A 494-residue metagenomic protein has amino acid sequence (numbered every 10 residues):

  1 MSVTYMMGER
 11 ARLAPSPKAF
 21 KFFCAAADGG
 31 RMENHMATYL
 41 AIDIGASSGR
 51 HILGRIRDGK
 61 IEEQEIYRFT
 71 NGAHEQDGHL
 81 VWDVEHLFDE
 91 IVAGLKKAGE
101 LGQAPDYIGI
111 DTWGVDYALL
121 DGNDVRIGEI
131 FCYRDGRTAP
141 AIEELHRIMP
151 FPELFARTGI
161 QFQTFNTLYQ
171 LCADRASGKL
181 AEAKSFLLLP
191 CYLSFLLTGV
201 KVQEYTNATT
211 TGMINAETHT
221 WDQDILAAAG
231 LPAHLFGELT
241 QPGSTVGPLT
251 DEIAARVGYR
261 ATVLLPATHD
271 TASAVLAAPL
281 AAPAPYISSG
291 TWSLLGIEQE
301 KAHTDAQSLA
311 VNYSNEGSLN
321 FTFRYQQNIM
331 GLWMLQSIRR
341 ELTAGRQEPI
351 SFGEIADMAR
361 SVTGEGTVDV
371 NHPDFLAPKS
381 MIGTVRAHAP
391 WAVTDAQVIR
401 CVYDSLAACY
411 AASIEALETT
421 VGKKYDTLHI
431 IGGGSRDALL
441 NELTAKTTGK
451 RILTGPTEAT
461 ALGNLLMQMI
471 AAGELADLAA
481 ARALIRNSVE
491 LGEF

Functional and structural regions predicted by a protein language model:
V3, M7, A11-L13, P17-G128 (+2 more regions): N-terminal glycine/serine-rich phosphate-binding loop of ATP-dependent small-molecule kinases, especially carbohydrate
L40-A41, A139, H146-T158, Y169-L188 (+7 more regions): Active-site core segments that coordinate phosphate-bearing ligands/cofactors across diverse enzyme families
Q76, G99-C132, T158-F165, S194-N215 (+1 more regions): Short beta-strand-loop/turn "lid" adjacent to the catalytic site in phosphate-handling enzymes
L80-F88, I160, T164, L239-G243 (+2 more regions): Short acidic-aromatic active-site loops that bind/stabilize oxyanions
A104-T112, S185, E238, T420-G432: Short glycine-rich phosphate-binding loop at a beta-alpha junction
D111-V115, P242-G243, S289-W292, T427-S435: Glycine-rich beta-strand-to-loop/alpha-helix junction loops that act as flexible
D135: Carbohydrate-associated surface elements
Q223-P242, L465: A conserved helix-loop-beta module that forms one wall/lid of the active-site cleft in ATP-utilizing catalytic domains
